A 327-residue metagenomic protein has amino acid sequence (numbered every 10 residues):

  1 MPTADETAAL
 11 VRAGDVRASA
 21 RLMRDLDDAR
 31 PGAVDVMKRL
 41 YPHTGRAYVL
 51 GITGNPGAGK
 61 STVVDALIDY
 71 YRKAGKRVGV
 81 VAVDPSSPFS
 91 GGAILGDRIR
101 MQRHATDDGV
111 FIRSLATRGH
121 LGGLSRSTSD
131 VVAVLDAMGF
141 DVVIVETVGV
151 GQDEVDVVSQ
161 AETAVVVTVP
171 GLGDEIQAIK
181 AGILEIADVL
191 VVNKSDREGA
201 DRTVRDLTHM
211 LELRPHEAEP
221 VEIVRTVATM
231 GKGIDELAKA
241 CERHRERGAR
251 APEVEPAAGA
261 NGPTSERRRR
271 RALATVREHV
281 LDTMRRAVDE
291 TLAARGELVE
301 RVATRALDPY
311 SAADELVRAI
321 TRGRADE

Functional and structural regions predicted by a protein language model:
T3-L50, A58, V64-E175: Nucleotide-state-sensitive switch-loop elements of NTP-binding domains
A4, S19-A20, A33, V204 (+5 more regions): A general structural signal for well-ordered alpha-helical segments in protein cores
G54: The Walker A (P-loop) glycine that initiates the GxxxxGKT/S ATP-binding motif of P-loop NTPases
V81, V167, V192-N193, T226: Generic beta-sheet signal
I94, V131, D156, Q160 (+5 more regions): Alpha-helical scaffold elements adjacent to nucleotide-binding pockets in ATP/GTP-utilizing enzyme cores
V157, P170-E198: Flexible active-site lid/hinge loop adjacent to a nucleotide/diphosphate and Mg2+-phosphate binding pocket
V189, S195-R247: Canonical P-loop GTPase G-domain recognition
R225-A228, E236-R324: Long, well-ordered amphipathic alpha-helical subdomains in the mid-to-C-terminal portions of large enzyme subunits
